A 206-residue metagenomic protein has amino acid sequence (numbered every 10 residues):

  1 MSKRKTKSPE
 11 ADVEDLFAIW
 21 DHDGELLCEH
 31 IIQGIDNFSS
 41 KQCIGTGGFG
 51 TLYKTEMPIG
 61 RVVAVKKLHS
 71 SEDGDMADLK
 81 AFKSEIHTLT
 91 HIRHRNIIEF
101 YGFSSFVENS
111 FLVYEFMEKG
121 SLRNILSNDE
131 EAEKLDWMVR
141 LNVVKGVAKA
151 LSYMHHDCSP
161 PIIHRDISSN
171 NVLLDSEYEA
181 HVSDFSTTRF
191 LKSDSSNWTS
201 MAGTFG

Functional and structural regions predicted by a protein language model:
M1-G206: Conserved eukaryotic protein kinase-like
